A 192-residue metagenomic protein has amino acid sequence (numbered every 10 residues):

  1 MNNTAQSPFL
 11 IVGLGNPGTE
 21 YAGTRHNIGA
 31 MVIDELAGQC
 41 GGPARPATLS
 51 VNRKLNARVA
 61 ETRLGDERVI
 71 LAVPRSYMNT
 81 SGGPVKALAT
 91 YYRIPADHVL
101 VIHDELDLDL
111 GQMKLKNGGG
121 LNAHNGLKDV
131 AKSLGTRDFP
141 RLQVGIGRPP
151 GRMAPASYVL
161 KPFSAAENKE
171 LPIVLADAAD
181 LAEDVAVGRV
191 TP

Functional and structural regions predicted by a protein language model:
M1-G118, K128, K132-L142, P149-A154 (+1 more regions): Nucleotide and nucleotide-moiety/phosphate-recognizing core
K114-G120, V159-F163: Short glycine-enriched, charge-decorated loop/helix-capping segments at active-site entrances that position
M153-E167: Short helix/strand-capping connector loops at secondary-structure junctions
